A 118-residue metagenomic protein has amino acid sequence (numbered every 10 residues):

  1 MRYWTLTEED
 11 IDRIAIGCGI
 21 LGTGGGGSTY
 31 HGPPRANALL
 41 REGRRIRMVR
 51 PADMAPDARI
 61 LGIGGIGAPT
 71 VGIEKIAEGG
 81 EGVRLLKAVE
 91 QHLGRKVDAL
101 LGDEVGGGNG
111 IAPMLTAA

Functional and structural regions predicted by a protein language model:
R2-L6, A77-L85, G108: Short secondary-structure boundary/capping elements
Y3-L40: N-terminal phosphate-binding or glycine-rich loops at protein starts, especially the Walker A/P-loop of NTPases
L21-G25, R47-P51, A99-D103: General beta-strand structural signal in soluble alpha/beta enzymes
S28-P33, E81-R84, V97-L115: Short glycine/serine/threonine-rich phosphate/pyrophosphate-binding segments that cradle anionic phosphate groups
N37-A55: N-terminal glycine-rich anion-binding loop in soluble enzyme alpha/beta folds
A52-D98: Glycine-rich oxoanion-binding loops at beta->alpha junctions
A118: Conserved, well-structured core segments that form the ligand-binding/active-site neighborhood of functional domains
